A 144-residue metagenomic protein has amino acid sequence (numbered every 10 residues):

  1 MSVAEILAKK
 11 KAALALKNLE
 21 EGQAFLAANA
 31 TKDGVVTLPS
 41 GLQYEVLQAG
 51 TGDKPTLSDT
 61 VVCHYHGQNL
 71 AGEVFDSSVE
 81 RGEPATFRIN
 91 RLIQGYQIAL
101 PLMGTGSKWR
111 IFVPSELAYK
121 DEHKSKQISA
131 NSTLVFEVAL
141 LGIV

Functional and structural regions predicted by a protein language model:
M1-V144: Cross-family detector of peptidyl-prolyl cis-trans isomerase
